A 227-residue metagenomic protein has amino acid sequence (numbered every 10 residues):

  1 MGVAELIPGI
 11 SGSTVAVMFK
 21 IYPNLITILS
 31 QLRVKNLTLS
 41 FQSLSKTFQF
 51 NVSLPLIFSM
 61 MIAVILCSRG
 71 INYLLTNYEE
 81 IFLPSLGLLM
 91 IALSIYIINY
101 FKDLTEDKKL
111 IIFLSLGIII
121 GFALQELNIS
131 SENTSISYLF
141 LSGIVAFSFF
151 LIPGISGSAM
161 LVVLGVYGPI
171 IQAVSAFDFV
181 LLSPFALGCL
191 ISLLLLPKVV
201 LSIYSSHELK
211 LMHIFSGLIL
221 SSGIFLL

Functional and structural regions predicted by a protein language model:
M1, T47-S148, P169, F179 (+1 more regions): Juxtamembrane transmembrane-helix boundary motif
M1-T14: N-terminal signal-anchor transmembrane alpha helix
E5, F149-F150: Active-site alpha-helical segments that house and flank conserved acidic catalytic motifs for diphosphate chemistry
S13-Q31, S142, A146-F149, G157-F179: Interfacial segments of multi-pass membrane proteins
T27-T47: Membrane-interfacial, low-structure loops and terminal tails that flank and connect transmembrane helices in multi-pass
I28-S30, S40, E106, S175-A176 (+1 more regions): Surface-exposed beta-strand edges and their flanking turn/coil or helix-capping segments
